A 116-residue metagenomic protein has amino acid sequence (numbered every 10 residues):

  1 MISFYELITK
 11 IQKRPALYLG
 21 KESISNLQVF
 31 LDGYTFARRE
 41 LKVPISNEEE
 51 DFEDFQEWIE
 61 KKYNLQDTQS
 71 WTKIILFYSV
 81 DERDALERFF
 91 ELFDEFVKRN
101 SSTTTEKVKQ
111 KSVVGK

Functional and structural regions predicted by a protein language model:
M1-F36: Short terminal alpha-helical segments
S3, L7, N26, D51 (+3 more regions): Residue-level detector of well-ordered alpha-helical segments, enriched for hydrophobic/aromatic packing positions
K13-I24, I45, I75-R83: Short, charged/polar micro-motifs that form catalytic or ligand-binding hotspots
G20, I24, R39-N47, T68 (+1 more regions): Short, solvent-exposed secondary-structure capping/transition elements
D32-R39, I59-T68, E82-R83, S101: Short alpha-helix boundary/capping elements
K42-L76: Short, charged early-sequence alpha-helical segments and their helix-coil boundaries
T68-K116: Amphipathic alpha-helical binding modules
